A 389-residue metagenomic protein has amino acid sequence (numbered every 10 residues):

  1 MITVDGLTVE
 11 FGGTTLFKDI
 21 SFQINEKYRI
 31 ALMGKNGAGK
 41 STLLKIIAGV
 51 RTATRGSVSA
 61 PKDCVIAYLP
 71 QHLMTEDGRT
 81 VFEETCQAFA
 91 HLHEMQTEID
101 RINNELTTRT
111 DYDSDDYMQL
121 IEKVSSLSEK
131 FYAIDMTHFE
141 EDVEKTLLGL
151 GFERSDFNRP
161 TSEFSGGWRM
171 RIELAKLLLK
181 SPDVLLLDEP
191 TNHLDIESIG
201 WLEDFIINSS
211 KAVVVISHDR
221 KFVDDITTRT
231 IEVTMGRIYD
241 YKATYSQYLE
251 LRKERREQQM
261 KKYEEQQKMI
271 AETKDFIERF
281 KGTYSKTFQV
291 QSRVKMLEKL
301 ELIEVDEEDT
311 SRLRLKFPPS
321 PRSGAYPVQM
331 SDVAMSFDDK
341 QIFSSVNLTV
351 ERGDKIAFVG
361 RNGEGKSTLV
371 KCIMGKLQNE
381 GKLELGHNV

Functional and structural regions predicted by a protein language model:
M1-K261, S311-R312, K316-V389: ABC ATP-binding cassette signature C-motif
L251-L300, E304-D306: Intracellular alpha-helical coupling/juxtamembrane segments of multi-pass membrane proteins
